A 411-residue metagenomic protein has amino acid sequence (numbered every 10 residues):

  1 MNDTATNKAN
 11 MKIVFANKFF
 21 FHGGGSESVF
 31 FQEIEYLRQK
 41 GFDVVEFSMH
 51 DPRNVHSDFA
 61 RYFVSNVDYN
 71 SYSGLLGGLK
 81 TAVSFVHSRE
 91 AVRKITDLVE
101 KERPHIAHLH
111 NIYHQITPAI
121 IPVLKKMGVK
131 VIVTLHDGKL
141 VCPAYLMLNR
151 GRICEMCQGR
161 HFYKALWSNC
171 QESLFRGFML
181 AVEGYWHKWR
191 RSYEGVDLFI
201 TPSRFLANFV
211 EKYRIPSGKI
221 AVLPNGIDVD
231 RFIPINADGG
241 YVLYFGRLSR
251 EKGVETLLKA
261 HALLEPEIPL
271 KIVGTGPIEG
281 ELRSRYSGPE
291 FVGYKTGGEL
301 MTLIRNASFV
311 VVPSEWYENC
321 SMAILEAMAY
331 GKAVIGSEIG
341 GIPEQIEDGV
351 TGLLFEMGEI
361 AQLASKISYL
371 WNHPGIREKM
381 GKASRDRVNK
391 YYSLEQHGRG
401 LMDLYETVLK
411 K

Functional and structural regions predicted by a protein language model:
N17-G23, E35-E102, G276: N-terminal strand-loop element at the rim of the active site of nucleotide-sugar-dependent glycosyltransferases
K126, K139, C154-L198: Membrane-proximal helix-turn-helix segments that form the acceptor-binding/catalytic region of lipid-linked
I200, N236-K252, L258-E265, K271: Conserved donor-binding/catalytic core segment of Leloir-type glycosyltransferases
F205, G226: Carbohydrate-associated surface elements
E279-T302: Nucleotide-activated donor-binding/catalytic signature segment of Leloir-type glycosyltransferases, i.e., the conserved
R305-N319, K332: Acidic donor-binding loop of glycosyltransferase active sites
A333-G336, I346: Short hydrophobic beta-strand element within catalytic cores of glycosyltransferases and related nucleotide-activated
D348-G349, L353-I360, Y369-G375: Conserved acidic donor-binding segment of nucleotide-sugar-dependent glycosyltransferases
